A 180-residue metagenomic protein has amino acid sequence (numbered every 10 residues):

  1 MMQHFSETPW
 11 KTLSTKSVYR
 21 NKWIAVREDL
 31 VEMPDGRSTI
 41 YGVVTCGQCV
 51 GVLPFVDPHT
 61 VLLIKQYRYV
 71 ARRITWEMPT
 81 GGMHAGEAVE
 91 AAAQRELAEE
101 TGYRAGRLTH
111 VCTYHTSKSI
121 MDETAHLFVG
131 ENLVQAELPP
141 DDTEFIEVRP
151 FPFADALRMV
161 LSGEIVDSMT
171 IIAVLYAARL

Functional and structural regions predicted by a protein language model:
M1-E7: Basic/polar N-terminal segments that are highly enriched at the extreme N-terminus, encompassing both cleavable
W10-G51, D57: Acidic, metal-coordinating catalytic segment for phosphate/diphosphate chemistry, firing primarily on the Nudix
T12, V26-E28, I40, I64 (+3 more regions): Hydrophobic residues on conserved beta-strands that form the core of alpha/beta folds
S38, C49-R73, E77: A glycine-rich, hydrophobic loop/mini-helix early in the fold
T39, Q48-G51, V56, G82-S168: Unchanged
V174: C-terminal boundary of histidine-terminating zinc-finger modules
A177-L180: Short, basic amphipathic alpha-helical segments that act as recognition/interaction helices in nucleic-acid-binding
